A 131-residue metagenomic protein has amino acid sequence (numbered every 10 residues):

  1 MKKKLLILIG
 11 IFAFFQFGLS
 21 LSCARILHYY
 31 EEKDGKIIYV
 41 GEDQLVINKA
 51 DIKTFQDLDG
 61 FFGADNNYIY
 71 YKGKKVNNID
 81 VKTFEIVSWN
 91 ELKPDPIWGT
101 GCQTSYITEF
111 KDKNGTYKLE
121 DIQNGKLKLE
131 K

Functional and structural regions predicted by a protein language model:
M1-S22: Classical Sec-dependent N-terminal signal peptides that target proteins to the secretory pathway
L21-K131: Non-catalytic tandem-repeat scaffold regions and their flanking low-complexity/translocation tails
